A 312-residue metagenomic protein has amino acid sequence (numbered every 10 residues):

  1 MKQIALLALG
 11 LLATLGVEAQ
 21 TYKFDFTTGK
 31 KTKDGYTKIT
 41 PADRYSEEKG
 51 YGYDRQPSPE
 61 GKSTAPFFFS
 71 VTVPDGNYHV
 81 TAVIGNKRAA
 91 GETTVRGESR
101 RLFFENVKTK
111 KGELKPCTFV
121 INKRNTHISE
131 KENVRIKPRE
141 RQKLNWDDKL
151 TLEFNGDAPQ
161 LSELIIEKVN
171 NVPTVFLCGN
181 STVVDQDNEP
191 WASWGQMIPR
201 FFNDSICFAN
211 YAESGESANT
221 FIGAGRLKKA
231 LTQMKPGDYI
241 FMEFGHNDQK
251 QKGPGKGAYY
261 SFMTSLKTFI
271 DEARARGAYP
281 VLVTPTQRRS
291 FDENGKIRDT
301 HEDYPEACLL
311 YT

Functional and structural regions predicted by a protein language model:
M1-Q20: Bacterial Sec-dependent N-terminal signal peptides
L11, T182, Q287: Short, glycine/serine-rich, charged loops/turns that create anion-binding and catalytic segments at active sites
Q20-E189: Compositionally biased, intrinsically disordered or flexible polar/acidic segments
W146, D157-P159, E167-L177, T182-D271: Conserved SGNH/GDSL esterase-like catalytic core that processes O-acyl groups on lipids and polysaccharides
I270-E302: Active-site segments of SGNH/GDSL-like serine hydrolases that catalyze O-acetyl group transfer/hydrolysis on lipids
C308: TRNA-binding/sensing appendages of the translation machinery
Y311-T312: Conserved small/polar residues in nucleotide/adenosyl-binding loops
